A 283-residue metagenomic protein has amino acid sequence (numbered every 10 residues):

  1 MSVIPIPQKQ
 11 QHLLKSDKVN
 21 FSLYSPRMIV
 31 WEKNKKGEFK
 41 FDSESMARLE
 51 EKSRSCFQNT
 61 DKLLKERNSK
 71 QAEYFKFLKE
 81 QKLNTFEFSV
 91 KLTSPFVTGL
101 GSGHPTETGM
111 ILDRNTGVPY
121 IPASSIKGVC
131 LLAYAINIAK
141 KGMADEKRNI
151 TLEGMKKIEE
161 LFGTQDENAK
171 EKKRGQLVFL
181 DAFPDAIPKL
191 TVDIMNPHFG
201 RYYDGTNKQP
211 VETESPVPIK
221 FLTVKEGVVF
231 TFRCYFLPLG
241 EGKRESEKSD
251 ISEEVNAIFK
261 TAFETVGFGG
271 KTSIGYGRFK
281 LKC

Functional and structural regions predicted by a protein language model:
M1-C283: Basic, Gly/Ser/Thr-rich N-terminal segments that form RNA-phosphate-binding interfaces in CRISPR RAMP
